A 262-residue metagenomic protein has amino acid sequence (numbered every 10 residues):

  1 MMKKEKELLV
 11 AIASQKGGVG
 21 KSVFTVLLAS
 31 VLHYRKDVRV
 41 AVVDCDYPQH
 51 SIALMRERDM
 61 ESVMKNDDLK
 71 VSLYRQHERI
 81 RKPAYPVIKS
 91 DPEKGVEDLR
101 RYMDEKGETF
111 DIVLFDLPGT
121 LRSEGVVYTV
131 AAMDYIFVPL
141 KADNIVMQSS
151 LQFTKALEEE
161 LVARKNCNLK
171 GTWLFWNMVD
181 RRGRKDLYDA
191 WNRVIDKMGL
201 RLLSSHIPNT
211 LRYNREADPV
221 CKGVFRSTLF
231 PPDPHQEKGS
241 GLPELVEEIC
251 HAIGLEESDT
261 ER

Functional and structural regions predicted by a protein language model:
M2-Y34, V38: Walker A (P-loop) phosphate-binding motif
A13-V19, Y34-I112: P-loop/Walker-type NTP enzyme "switch/lid" segment
V26, S30-Y34, E57, A131 (+3 more regions): Short, well-ordered alpha-helices that flank and scaffold nucleotide-derived cofactor binding pockets
V42, F115, V138, L174-W176: Structural beta-sheet core signal
E124-N144: Inter-motif core of Ras-like GTPase G domains
S150-N166: Conserved C-terminal guanine-recognition region of P-loop GTPase G domains, centered on the G4
M178-S227: Beta-strand-loop-alpha "switch" segments that mediate conformational coupling across diverse proteins
V224-R262: NTP-binding/hydrolysis catalytic cores, primarily Walker-type P-loop NTPases
